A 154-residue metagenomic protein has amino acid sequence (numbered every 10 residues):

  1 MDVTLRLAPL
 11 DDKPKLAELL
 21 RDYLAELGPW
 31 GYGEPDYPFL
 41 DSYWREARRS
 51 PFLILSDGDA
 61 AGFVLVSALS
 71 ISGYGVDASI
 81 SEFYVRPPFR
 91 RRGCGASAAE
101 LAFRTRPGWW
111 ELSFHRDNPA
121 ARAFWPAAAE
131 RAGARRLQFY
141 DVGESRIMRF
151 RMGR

Functional and structural regions predicted by a protein language model:
V3-E18: A short beta-loop-alpha structural element at the N-terminal edge of CoA-dependent acyl/N-acetyltransferase catalytic
E18-G33, Y43, A132: Helix-loop element at the rim of GNAT/NAT acetyltransferase active sites that forms part of the acceptor-substrate
P29-L55: Active-site rim helix/loop that mediates acceptor-substrate recognition in acyltransferases
L53, D59-L69, S79: Conserved beta-strand in the GNAT
L69-I80, R90, G108: A conserved beta-turn-beta hairpin within the catalytic core of GNAT-like acetyltransferases that forms part
I80-R91, F114-H115: A short, internal acetyl-CoA/4′-phosphopantetheine-binding micro-motif in the GNAT/acyltransferase core
V85, R91-R104, A127: Conserved acetyl-CoA-binding loop-helix of GNAT-fold acetyltransferases
E111-P126, E130, Y140-G143: Conserved beta-strand-loop-alpha-helix junction that forms the acyl-donor binding cleft
